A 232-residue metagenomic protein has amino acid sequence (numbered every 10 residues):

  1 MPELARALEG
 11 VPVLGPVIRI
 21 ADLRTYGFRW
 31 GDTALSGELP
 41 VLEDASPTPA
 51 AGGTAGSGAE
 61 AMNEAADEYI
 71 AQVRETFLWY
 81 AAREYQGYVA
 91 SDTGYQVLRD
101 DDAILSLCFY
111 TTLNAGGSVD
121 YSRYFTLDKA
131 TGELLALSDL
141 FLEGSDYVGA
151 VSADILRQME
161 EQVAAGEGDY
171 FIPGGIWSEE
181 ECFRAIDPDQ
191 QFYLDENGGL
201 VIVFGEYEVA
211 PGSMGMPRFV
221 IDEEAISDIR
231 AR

Functional and structural regions predicted by a protein language model:
M1-R232: Compositionally biased intrinsically disordered regions enriched in Thr/Gly
